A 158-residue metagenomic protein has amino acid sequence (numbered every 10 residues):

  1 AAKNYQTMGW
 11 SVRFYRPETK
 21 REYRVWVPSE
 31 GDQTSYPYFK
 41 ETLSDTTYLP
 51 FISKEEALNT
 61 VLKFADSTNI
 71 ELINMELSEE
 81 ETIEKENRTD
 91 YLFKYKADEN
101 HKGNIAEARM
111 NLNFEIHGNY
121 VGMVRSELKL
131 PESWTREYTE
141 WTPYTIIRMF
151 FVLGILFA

Functional and structural regions predicted by a protein language model:
A1-F150: Soluble extramembrane regions of membrane proteins in the secretory/endomembrane system
I155-A158: Alpha-helical transmembrane segments
